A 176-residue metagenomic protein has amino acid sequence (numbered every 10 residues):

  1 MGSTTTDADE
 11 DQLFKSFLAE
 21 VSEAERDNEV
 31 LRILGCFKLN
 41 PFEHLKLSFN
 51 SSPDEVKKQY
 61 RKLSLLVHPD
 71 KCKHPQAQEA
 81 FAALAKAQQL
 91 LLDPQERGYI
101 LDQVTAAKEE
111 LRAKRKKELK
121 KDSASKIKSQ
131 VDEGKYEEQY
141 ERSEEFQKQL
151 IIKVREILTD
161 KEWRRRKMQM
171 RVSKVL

Functional and structural regions predicted by a protein language model:
M1-L66, C72-L176: C-terminal accessory/regulatory regions appended to core domains
